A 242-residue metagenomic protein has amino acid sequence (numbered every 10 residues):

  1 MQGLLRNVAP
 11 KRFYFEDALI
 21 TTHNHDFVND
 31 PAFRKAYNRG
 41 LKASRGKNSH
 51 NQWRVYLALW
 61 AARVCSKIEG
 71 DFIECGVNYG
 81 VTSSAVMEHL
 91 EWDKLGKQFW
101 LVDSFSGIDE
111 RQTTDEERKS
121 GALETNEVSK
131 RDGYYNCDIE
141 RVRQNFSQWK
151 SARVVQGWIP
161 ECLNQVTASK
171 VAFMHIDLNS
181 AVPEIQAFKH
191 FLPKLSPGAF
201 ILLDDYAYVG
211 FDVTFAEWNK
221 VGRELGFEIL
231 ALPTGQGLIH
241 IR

Functional and structural regions predicted by a protein language model:
M1-I20: N-terminal auxiliary segments of SAM/dcSAM-dependent transferases
H23-Q52, L59, K67-R242: S-adenosylmethionine/decaboxylated-SAM
